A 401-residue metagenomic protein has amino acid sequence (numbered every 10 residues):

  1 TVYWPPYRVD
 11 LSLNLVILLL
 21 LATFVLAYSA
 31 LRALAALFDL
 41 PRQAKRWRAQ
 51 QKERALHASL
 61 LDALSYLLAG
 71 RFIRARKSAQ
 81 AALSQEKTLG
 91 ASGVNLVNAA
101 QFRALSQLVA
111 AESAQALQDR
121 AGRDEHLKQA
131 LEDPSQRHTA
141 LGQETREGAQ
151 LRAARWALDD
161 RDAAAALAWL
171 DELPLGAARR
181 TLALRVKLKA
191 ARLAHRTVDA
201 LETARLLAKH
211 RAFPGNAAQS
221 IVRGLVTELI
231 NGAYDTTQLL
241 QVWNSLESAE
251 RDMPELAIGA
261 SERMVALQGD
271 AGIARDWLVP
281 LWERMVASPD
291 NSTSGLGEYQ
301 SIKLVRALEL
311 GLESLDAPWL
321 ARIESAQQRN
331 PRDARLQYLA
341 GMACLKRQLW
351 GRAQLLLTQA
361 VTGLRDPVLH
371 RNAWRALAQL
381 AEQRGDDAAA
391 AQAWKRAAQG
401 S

Functional and structural regions predicted by a protein language model:
V16-R46: Transmembrane alpha-helices and immediately adjacent membrane-cytoplasm interface residues in multi-pass integral
R46-A149, A153-A154, D160-A165: Membrane-proximal, non-transmembrane interface segments of integral membrane proteins
R48, E86-A100, D133-Q143, F213-N216 (+4 more regions): Flexible helix-coil transition and linker loops at the boundaries of alpha-helical arrays
D62, R103, A110, A153 (+6 more regions): Structural register within alpha-helical repeat arrays
Y66, Q107, A114, A157 (+6 more regions): Residue at a conserved register position within TPR or TPR-like alpha-solenoid repeats
A69, L117-Q118, D160, A194 (+5 more regions): Structural motif corresponding to the intra-repeat A-B loop/turn of tetratricopeptide repeats
Q80, A121-P134, D162-P174, T197-H210 (+5 more regions): Alpha-helical repeat scaffolds
Q118-D119, R146-E147, L151-R155, D290-D366: Alpha-helical adaptor scaffolds
